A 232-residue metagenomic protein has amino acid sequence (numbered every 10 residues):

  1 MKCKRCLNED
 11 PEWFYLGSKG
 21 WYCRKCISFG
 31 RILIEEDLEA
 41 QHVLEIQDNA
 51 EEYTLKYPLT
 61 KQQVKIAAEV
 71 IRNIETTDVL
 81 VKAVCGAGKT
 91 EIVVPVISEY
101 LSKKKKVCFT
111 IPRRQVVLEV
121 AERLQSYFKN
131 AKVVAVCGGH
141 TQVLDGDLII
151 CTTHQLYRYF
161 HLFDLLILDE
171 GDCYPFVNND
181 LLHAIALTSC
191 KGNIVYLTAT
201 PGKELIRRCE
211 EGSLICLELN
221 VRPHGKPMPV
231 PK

Functional and structural regions predicted by a protein language model:
M1-E45: Interdomain "pre-motor" coupling segment immediately N-terminal to P-loop NTPase/helicase cores
L55-T77: N-terminal pre-P-loop "Q-motif" helix
I74-S98: Walker A/P-loop
K105-R113: Conserved RecA-like ASCE P-loop NTPase motor core of nucleic-acid helicases/translocases
F109, I149-T152, N193-A199: Structural recognition of the conserved hydrophobic beta-strand(s) that form the central parallel beta-sheet of P-loop
R113-V116, Q142, D172-Y174, G202: Residues immediately C-terminal
R123-Y159: Inter-Walker segment of RecA-like/P-loop motor cores
H161-L165, E170-K232: Post-DEXD/H (motif II) to motif III coupling segment of the RecA-like Helicase ATP-binding lobe
